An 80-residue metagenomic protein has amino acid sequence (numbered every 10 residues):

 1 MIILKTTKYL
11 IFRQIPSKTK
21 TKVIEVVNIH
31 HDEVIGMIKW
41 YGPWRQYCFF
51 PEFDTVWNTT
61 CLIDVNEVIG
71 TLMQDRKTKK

Functional and structural regions predicted by a protein language model:
M1-V26: Negatively charged, low-complexity tracts enriched in Asp/Glu with abundant Ser/Thr
M1-Y9, G42-K80: Mixed-charge, Lys/Arg-enriched low-complexity segments
T21-F53: A short, structured beta-strand/loop element
